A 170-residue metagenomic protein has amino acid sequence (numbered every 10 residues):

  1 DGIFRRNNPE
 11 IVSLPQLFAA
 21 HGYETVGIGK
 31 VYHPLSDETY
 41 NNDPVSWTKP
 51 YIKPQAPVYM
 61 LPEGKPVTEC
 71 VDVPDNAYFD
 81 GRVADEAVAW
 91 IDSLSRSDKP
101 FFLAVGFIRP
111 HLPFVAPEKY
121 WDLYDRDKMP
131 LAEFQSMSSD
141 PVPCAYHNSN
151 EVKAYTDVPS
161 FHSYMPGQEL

Functional and structural regions predicted by a protein language model:
D1-F79, V83, F114, E118 (+1 more regions): Catalytic-site neighborhoods of secreted/periplasmic enzymes that process anionic sulfate/phosphate groups
N42-P44, K99, P141: Short linear motifs in intrinsically disordered/low-complexity regions
T48-P57, R126-N148: Mobile, glycine-enriched helix-loop/loop "lid" segments at the mouths of ligand-binding/catalytic clefts that gate
V58, A89, G106, P143-C144: Hydrophobic transmembrane signal anchors and adjacent membrane-proximal interface regions, especially in viral
M60, P141-L170: Extended, charge-rich helix/loop segments that form flexible, surface "patches" used to engage negatively charged
A89-Q135, T156-L170: Active-site His/acidic residue clusters
